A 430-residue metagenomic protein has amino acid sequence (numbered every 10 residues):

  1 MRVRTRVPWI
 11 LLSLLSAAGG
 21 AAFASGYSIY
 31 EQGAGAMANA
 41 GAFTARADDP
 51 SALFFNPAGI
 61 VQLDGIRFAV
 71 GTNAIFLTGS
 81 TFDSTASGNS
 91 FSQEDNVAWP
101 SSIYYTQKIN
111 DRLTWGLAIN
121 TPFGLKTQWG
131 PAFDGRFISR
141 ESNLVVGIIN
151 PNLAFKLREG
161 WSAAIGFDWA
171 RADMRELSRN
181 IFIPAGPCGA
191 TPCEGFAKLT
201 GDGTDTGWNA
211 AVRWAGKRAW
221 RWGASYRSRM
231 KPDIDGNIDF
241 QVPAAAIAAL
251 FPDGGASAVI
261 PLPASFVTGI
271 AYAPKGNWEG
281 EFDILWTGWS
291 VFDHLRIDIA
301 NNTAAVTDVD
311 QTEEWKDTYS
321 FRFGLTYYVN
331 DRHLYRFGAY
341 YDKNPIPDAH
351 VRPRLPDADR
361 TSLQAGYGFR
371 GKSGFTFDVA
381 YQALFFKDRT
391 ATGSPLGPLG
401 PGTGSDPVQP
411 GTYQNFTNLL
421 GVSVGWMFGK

Functional and structural regions predicted by a protein language model:
M1-I10: Bacterial N-terminal signal peptides that target proteins for export
W9-G19: Bacterial N-terminal signal peptides
F23-M37, G65, T81-D83, G88-S90 (+1 more regions): Outer-membrane beta-barrel porins/channels
A38-T44, R67-T78: Short strand-turn segments of transmembrane beta-barrel domains in outer membranes, especially the first one or two
A42-D49, G88-Q93: Asp/Glu-centered strand-loop micro-motifs enriched in Gly/Pro and often flanked by an aromatic residue
T44-D48, L53-I66, Y105-D111, G124: Outer-membrane beta-barrel pore proteins
